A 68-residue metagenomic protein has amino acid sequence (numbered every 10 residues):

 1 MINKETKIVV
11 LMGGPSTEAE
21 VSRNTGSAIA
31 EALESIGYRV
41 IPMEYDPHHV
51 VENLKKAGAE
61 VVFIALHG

Functional and structural regions predicted by a protein language model:
M1-G68: ATP-binding N-terminal substructure of ATP-dependent carboxylate-amine bond-forming enzymes
